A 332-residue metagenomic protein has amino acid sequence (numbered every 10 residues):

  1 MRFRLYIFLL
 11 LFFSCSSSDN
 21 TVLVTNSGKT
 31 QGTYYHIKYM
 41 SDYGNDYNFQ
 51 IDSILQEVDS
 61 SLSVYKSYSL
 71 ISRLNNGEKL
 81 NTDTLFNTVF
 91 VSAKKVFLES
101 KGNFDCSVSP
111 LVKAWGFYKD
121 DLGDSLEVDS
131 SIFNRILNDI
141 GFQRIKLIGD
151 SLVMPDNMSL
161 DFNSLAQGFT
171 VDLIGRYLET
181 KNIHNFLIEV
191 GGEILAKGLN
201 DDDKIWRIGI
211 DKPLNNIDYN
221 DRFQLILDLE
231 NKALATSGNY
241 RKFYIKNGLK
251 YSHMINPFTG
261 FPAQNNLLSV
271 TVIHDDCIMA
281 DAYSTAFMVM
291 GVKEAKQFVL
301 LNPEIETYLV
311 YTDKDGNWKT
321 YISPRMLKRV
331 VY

Functional and structural regions predicted by a protein language model:
R4-F13: Sec-dependent N-terminal signal peptides
C15-Y332: Mature catalytic core of soluble alpha/beta enzymes
